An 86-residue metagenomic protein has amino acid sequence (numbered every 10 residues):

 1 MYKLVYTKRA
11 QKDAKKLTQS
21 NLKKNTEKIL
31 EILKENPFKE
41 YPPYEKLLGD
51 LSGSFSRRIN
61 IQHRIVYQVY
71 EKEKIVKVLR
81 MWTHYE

Functional and structural regions predicted by a protein language model:
K3-K16, S20-K28, R57-R64, Q68-E86: Enriched for short, Lys/Arg-rich terminal
E31-R58: A short, surface-exposed loop/turn module that caps and links secondary-structure elements
